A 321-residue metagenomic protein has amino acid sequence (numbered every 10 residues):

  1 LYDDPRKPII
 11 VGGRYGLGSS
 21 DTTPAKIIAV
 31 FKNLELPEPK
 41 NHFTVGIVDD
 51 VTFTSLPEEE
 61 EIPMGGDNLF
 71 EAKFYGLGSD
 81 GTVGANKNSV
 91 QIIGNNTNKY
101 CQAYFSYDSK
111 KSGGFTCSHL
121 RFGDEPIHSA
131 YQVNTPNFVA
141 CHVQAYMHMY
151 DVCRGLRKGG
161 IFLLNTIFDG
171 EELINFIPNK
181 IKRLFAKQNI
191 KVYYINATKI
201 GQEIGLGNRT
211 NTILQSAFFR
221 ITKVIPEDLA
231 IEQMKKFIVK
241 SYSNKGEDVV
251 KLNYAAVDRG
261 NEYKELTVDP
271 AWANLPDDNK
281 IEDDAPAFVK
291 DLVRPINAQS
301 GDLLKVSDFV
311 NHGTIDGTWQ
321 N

Functional and structural regions predicted by a protein language model:
L1, C153-V192: ADP-ribose/adenylate-binding Rossmann-like module
L1, D124-K158: Glycine-rich phosphate-binding loop
L1-G65, R183-A186, K191-K245, G260: Peripheral docking tails and interdomain loops at the edges of cofactor- or intermediate-handling domains
Y2-D4, P63-L69, G94, K111-G114 (+3 more regions): Solvent-exposed alpha-helices and their adjacent loops that cap or buttress functional pockets in soluble metabolic
G46-V90, N95, V268-L304: Thiamine diphosphate
F70-V139: Anionic-ligand anchoring segments at beta-strand to alpha-helix junctions in alpha/beta enzyme folds, i.e., glycine
T82-N88, M147-D151, T210-Q215: Short glycine/serine/threonine-rich phosphate/pyrophosphate-binding segments that cradle anionic phosphate groups
A230-I231, S243-N321: Ferredoxin-type iron-sulfur electron-transfer modules and their immediate structural context
